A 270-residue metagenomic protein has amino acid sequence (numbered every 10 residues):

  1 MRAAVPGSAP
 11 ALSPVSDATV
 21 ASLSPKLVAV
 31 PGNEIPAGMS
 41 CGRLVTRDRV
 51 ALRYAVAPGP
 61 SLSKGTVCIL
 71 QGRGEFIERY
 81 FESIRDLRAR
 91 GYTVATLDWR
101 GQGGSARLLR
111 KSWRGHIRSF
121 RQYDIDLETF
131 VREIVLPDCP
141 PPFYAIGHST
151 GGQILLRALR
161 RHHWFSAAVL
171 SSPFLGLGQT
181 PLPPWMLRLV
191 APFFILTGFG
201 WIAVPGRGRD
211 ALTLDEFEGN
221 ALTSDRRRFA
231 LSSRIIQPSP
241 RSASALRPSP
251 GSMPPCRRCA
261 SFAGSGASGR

Functional and structural regions predicted by a protein language model:
M1-V45, V50-G59: An N-terminal hydrophobic leader/cap segment in hydrolases
K64-V67, P142: Alpha/beta-hydrolase fold active-site loops
L70-E75: Active-site glycine-rich loops that stabilize anionic/oxyanionic intermediates across multiple enzyme folds
I77, I84-R110: Conserved alpha/beta-hydrolase
G115-V135: Alpha/beta-hydrolase active-site loop
P137-S149: Alpha/beta-hydrolase fold nucleophile elbow
T150, I154-P240: Alpha/beta-hydrolase-fold enzymes
A243-R270: Conserved serine/cysteine hydrolase catalytic core
